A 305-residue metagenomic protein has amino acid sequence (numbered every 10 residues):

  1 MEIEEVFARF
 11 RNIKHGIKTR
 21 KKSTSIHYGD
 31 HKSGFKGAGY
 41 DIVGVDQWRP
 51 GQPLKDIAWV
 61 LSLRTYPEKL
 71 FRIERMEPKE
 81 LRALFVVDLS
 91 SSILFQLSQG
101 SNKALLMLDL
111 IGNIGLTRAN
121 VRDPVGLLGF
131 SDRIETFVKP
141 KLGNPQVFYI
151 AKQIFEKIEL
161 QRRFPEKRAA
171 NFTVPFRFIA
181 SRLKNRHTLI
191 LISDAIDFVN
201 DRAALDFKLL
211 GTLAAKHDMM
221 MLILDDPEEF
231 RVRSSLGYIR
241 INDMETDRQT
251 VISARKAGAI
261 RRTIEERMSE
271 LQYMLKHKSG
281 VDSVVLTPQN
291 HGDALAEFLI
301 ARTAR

Functional and structural regions predicted by a protein language model:
M1-H31, G37, Q47-K55, L61-L63 (+4 more regions): Exposed, interaction-prone extracellular/peripheral surfaces
K69: A short beta-strand signature within small-molecule sensing/ligand-binding domains used in signal transduction
